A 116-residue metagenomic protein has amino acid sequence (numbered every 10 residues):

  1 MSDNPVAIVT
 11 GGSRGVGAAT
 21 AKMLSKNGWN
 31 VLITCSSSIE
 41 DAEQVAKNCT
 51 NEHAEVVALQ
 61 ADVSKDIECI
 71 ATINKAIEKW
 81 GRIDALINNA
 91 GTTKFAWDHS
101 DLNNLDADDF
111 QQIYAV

Functional and structural regions predicted by a protein language model:
S2-D3, E52-E55, K75-N88, D106-D109: A glycine-rich helix->loop->beta "capping" turn within Rossmann-like NAD(P)(H)-dependent oxidoreductase domains
A7-G11, T34: Conserved N-terminal Rossmann-fold NAD(P)-binding element of oxidoreductases
S13-G15: Conserved glycine-rich cofactor-binding loop
N27-Q44: Conserved glycine-rich Rossmann-like NAD(P)H-binding loop of the short-chain dehydrogenase/reductase
I39, Q60-T72, A107: The beta1-alpha1 cofactor-binding region of Rossmann-like NAD(H)/NADP(H)-dependent oxidoreductases
S64, L105, Q112-V116: Glycine-rich NAD(P)-binding loop of the Rossmann-fold in SDR/ketoreductase-type enzymes
N89-W97: Conserved NAD(P)H cofactor-binding loop of Rossmann-fold oxidoreductase domains
W97-L102, D106-Q111: Substrate-binding pocket helix/loop in short-chain dehydrogenase/reductase
